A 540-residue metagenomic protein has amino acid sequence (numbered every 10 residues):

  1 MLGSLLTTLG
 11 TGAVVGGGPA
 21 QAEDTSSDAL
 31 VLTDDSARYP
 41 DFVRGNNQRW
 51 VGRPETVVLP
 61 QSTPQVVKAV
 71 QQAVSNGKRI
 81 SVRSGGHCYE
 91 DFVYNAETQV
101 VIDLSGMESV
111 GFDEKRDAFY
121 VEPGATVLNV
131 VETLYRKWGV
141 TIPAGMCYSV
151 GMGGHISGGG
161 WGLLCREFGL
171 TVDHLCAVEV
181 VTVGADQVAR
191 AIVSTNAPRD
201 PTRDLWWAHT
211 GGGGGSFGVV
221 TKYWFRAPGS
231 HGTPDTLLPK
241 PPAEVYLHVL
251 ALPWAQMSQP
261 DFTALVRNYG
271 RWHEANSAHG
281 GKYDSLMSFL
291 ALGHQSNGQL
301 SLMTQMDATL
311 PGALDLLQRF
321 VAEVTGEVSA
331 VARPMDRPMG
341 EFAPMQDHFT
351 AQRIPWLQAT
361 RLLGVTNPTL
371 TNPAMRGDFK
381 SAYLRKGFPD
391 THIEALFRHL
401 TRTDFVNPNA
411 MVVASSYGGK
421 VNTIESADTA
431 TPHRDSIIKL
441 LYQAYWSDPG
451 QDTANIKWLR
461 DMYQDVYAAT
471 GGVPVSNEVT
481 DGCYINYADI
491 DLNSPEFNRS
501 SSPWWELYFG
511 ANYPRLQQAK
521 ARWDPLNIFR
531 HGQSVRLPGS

Functional and structural regions predicted by a protein language model:
M1-P19: N-terminal export signals
A13-S36: C-terminal segment of N-terminal export signals and the immediately downstream linker at the start of the mature
S27-A29, R53, S75-I80, E97-Q99 (+8 more regions): Loop/turn elements at helix/coil->beta-strand transitions in domains of secreted/extracellular proteins
A29-N46, G85, E90-V93, D235-S540: Cofactor-binding catalytic cores of oxidoreductases
S36, Q48-M107: Glycine-rich N-terminal segment of FAD-binding domains in flavoprotein oxidoreductases, spanning the beta-loop-helix
Y94-E122, L163, E167-F168, F225-A227 (+1 more regions): Glycine-/small-residue-rich beta-strand-loop submotif within the FAD-binding core of flavoenzymes
D117-A118, A125-Y135, S149-M152, P338 (+2 more regions): Short, structural beta-strand-to-alpha-helix junction motif
A144, S149-A255: FAD-binding subdomain of flavoenzyme oxidoreductases
